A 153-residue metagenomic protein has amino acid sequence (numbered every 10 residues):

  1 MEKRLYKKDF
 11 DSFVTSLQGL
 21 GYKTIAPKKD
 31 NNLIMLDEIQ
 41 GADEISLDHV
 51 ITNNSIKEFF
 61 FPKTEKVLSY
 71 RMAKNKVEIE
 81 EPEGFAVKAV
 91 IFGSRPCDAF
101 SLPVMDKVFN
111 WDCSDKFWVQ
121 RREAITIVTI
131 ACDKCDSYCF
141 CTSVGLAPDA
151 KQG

Functional and structural regions predicted by a protein language model:
M1-G153: Iron-sulfur-associated redox domains of electron-transfer enzymes in respiratory and anaerobic energy metabolism
